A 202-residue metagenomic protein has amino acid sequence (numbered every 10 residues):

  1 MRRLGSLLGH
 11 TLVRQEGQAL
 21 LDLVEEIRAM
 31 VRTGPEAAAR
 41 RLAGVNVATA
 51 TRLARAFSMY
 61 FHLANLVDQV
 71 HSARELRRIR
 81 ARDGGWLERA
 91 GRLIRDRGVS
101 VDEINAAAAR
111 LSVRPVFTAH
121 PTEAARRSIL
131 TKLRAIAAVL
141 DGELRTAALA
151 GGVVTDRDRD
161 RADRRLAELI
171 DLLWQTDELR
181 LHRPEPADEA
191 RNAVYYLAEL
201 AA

Functional and structural regions predicted by a protein language model:
M1-A202: Often metal-dependent polyanion-binding catalytic scaffolds in large enzymes
